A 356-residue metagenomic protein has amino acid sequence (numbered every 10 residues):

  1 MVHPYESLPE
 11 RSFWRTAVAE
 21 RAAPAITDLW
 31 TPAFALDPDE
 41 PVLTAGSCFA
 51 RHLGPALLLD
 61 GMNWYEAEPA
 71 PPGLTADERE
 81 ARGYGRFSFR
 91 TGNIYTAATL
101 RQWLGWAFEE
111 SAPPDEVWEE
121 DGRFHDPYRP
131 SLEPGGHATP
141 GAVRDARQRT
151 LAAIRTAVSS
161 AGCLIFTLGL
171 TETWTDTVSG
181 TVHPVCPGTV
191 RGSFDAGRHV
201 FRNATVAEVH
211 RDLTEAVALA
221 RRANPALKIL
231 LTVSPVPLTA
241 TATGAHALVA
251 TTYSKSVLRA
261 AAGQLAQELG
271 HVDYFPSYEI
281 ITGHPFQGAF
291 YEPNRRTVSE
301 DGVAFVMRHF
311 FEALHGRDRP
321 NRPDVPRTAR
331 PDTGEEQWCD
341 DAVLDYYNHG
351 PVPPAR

Functional and structural regions predicted by a protein language model:
M1-R356: Extracellular glycan-modifying ectodomains
